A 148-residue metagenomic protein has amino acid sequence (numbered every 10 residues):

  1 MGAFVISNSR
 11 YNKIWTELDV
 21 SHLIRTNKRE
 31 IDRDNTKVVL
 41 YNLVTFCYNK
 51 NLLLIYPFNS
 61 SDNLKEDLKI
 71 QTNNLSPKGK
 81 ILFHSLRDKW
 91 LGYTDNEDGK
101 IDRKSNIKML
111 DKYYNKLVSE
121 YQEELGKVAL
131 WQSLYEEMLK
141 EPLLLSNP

Functional and structural regions predicted by a protein language model:
M1-R33, D88: Short amphipathic alpha-helical interface segments
E17-S21, N42-L52, K78-I81, S85: Short, hydrophobic/amphipathic alpha-helical patches that form generic packing surfaces within helical domains
R33-Y56, I70: Short amphipathic alpha-helical interaction segments
F58-I70: Short, Lys/Arg-rich nucleic-acid/phosphate-binding segment
D67-K104: Short, amphipathic alpha-helical interaction segments positioned at domain boundaries
K89-L134: Leucine-rich, amphipathic alpha-helical/linker segments
E136-P148: Short acidic DE-rich linear segments
